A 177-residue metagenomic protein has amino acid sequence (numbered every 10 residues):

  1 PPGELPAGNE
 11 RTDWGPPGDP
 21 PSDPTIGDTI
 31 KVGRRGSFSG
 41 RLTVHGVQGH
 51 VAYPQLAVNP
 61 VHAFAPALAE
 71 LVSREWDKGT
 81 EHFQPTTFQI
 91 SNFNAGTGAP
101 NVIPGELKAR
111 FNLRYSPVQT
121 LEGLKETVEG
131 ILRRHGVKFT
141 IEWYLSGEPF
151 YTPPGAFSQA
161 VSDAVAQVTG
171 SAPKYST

Functional and structural regions predicted by a protein language model:
P1-A7: Gly/Ser-rich oxyanion-binding loop with an adjacent helix/lid that shapes the negatively charged ligand pocket
G3, P17, P21-P24, T29-T177: Metal-dependent amide/peptide-bond hydrolase catalytic core, centered on the "pita-bread" metallohydrolase fold
